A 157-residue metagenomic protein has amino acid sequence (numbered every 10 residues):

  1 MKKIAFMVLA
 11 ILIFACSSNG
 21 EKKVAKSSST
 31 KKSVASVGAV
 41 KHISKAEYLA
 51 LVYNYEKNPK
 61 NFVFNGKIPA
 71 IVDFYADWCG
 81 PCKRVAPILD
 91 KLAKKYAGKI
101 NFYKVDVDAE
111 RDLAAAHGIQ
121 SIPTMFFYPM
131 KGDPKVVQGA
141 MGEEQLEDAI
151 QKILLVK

Functional and structural regions predicted by a protein language model:
M1-L49, K157: N-terminal targeting signals for export/organelle localization
K41, N101-Y103, P134-V137: Structural signal for short hydrophobic segments within the conserved structured cores of catalytic domains across
I43, E47, D73, R84 (+2 more regions): Extracytoplasmic/secreted proteins, especially bacterial periplasmic and envelope-associated proteins
I43-I68: A short beta-strand-turn-helix
K67-A70, F74-W78, S121: Short pre-active-site segment immediately N-terminal to redox-active cysteine/selenocysteine motifs in thiol-based
F74, V85-A93, A97-D112, I119: Thiol-based oxidoreductase modules, predominantly thioredoxin-like and allied folds used for disulfide exchange
D77-R84, T124: C-type cytochrome heme c attachment motif
S121, F126-K157: Non-catalytic, surface beta->alpha helical segment in thiol-disulfide oxidoreductase systems
